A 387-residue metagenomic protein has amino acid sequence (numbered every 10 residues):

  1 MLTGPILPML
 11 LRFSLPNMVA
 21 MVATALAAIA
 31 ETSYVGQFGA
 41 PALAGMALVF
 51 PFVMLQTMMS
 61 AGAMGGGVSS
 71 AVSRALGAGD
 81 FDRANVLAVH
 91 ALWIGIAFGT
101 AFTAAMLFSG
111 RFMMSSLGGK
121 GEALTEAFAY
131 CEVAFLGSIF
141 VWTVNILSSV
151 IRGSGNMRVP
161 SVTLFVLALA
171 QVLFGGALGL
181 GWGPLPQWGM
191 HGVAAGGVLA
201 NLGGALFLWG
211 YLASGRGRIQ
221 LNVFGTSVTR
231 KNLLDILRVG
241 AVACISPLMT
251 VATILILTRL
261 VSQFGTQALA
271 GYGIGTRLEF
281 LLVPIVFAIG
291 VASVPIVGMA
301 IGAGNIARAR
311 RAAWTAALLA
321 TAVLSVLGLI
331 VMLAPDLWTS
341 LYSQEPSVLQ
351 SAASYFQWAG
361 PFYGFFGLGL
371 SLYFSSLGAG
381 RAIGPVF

Functional and structural regions predicted by a protein language model:
M1-S14, V72-I139, A170-L173, A177-L180 (+2 more regions): Short alpha-helical transmembrane segments in multi-pass integral membrane proteins
L2-S33, Q37-F38, P51-G66, S70-A71 (+5 more regions): N-terminal transmembrane alpha-helices
R12-E31, V133, L167, A200-G204 (+3 more regions): Transmembrane helical elements of multi-pass membrane transporters/channels
N17, M21, T32-S33, F50 (+15 more regions): Transmembrane alpha-helix boundary and packing residues in multipass membrane permease domains and related
M21-A25, M58-M59, G99, T103 (+9 more regions): Residue-level hotspots within the lipid-embedded alpha helices of multi-pass solute transporters
V22-A44, M114-G121, A177-W188, C244 (+3 more regions): Helix-terminus/linker motif at the lipid-water interface of multi-pass membrane proteins
A40-P51, A127-C131, A194, T266-L281 (+1 more regions): Small-residue hotspots at the loop-to-helix junctions and early N-terminal turns of transmembrane alpha-helices
L43-A104, V141-P160, G271-P335, F366-P385: Small-residue-rich hydrophobic transmembrane alpha-helices
